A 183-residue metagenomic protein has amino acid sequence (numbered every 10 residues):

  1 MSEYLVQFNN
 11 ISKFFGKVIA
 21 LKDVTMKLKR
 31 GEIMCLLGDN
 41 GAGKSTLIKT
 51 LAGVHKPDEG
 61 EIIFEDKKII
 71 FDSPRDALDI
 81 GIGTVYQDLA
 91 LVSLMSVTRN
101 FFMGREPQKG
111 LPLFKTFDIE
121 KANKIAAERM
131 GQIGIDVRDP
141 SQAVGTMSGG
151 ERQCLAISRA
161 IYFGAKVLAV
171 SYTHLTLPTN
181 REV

Functional and structural regions predicted by a protein language model:
L37-D39: The feature captures the beta-strand-to-loop junction immediately N-terminal to the Walker
A52: Helix-to-loop junction immediately C-terminal to a conserved catalytic motif
G60-I70, D76-I80: Conserved ABC transporter NBD signature motif
R129-G145: Conserved ABC nucleotide-binding domain
T173-T179: Conserved small/polar residues in nucleotide/adenosyl-binding loops
